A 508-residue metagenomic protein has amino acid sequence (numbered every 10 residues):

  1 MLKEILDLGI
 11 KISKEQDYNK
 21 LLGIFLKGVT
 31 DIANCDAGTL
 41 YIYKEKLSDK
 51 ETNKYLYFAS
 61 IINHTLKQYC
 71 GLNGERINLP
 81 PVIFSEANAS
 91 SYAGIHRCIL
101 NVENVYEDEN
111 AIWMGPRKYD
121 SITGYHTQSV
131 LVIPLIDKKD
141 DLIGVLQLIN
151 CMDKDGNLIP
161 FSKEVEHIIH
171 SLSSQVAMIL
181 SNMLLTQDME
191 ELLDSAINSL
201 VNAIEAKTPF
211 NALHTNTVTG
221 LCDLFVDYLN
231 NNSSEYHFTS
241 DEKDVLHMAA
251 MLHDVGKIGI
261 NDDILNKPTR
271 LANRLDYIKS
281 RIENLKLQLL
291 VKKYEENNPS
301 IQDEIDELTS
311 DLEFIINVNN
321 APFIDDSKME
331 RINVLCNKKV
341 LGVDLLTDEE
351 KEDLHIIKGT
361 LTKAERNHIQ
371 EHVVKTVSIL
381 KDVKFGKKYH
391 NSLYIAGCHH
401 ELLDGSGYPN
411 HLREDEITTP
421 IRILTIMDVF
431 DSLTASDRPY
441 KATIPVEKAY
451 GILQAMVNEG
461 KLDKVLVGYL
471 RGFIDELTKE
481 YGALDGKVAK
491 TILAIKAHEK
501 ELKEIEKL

Functional and structural regions predicted by a protein language model:
M1, D141, G156-S181, D244 (+2 more regions): Amphipathic alpha-helical "output/dimerization" segments
M1-I24, T30-I32, K54, L185-S199 (+1 more regions): Signal-transmission linkers at sensory-effector interfaces
K14-K67, E86-A89, N211-T215, L224-E242 (+2 more regions): Helix-loop-beta substructure at the N-terminus of cytosolic sensory domains that couple signal/ligand detection
T39-S85, E107-D108, M251, D276 (+3 more regions): GAF sensory/regulatory domain recognition with acknowledged cross-activation on helical regulatory dimers
T65-T123, H355-I356, T362-K363, D382: Regulatory sensory and allosteric helical modules in signal-transduction proteins and certain transcription factors
I95-I99, V145, H167-D188, A203 (+5 more regions): Signal-transmission/dimerization alpha-helices at domain junctions
Q128-D137, L142-G144: A short, aliphatic-rich beta-strand micro-motif
P160-E164, I168-S171, L200, N266-V291 (+2 more regions): Divalent-cation-assisted or electrostatically stabilized phosphate/pyrophosphate-binding catalytic cores
